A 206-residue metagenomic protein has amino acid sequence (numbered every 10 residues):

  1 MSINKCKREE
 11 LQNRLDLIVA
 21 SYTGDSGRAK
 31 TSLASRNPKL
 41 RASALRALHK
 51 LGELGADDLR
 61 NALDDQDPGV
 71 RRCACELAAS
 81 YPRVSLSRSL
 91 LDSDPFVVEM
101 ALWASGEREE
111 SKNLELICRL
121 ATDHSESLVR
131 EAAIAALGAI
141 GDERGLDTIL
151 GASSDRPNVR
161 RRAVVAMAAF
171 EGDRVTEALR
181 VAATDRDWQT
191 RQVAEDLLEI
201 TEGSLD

Functional and structural regions predicted by a protein language model:
M1-I3, S21-A34, G52-D64, S80-L91 (+4 more regions): Amphipathic alpha-helical scaffolding segments comprising HEAT/armadillo-like alpha-solenoid repeats
R8-L11, T23, P38-K39, E53 (+7 more regions): Alpha-helix N-cap/helix-start positions at coil->helix boundaries
L11-L15, G27, A42, P68 (+6 more regions): Alpha-solenoid HEAT/ARM repeat scaffold
Q12-G24, R28-T31, A42-K50: Alpha-helical segment of the N-proximal tetratricopeptide repeat
E99-W103, S125-A135: Histidine/lysine/aspartate-rich catalytic loop segments that bind and position anionic ligands
V129-G138, R144-G145, L150-S154, V159 (+1 more regions): Solenoidal tandem-repeat scaffolds enriched in leucines and small polar residues
